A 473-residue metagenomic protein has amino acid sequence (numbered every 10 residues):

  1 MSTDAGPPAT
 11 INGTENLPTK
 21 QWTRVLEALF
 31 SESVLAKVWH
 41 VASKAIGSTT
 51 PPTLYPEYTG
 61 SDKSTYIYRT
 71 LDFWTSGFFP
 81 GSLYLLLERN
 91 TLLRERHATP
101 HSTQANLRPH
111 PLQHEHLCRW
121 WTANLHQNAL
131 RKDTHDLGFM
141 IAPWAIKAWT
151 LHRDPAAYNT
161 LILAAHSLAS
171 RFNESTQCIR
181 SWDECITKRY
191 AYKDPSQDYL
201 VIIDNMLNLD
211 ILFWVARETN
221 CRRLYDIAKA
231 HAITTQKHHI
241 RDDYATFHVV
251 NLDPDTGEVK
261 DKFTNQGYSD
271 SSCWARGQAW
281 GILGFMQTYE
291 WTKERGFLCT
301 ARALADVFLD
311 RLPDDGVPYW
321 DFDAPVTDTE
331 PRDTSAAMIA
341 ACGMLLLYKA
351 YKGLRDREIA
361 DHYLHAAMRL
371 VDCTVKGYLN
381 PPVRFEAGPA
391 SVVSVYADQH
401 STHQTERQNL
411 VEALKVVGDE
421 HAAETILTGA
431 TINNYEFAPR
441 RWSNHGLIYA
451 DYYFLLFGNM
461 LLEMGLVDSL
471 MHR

Functional and structural regions predicted by a protein language model:
M1-S76, G81, L85-R89, P100-H101 (+8 more regions): Low-complexity, Ser/Thr/Pro/Gly-enriched N-terminal "stalk/linker" regions
S2-I11, D72-L87, D133-T150, Y199-R217 (+4 more regions): Well-ordered alpha-helical segments within folded domains of soluble proteins
L17-S31, L86-E115, W149-I162, A216-K229 (+3 more regions): Structural helix-adjacent loops and short alpha-helical linkers that scaffold large soluble proteins
L26-F30, V34-S61, Y68-F73, R96 (+3 more regions): CBM-like carbohydrate-recognition segments
S31-T50, Q104-K132, L161-K193, A228-D261 (+4 more regions): Long, well-ordered core segments of solenoidal/helical folds
G60-Y66, C118-L130, W182-P195, K260-S269 (+2 more regions): Acidic/His metal-coordination segments adjacent to aromatic residues that form catalytic metal sites in metalloenzymes
H114, R119, S271-V317, P325-D333 (+1 more regions): Long, repeat-rich segments with strong aromatic
A169-C221, Y225, H248-W280, G284 (+2 more regions): The feature captures the catalytic groove of carbohydrate-active enzymes
